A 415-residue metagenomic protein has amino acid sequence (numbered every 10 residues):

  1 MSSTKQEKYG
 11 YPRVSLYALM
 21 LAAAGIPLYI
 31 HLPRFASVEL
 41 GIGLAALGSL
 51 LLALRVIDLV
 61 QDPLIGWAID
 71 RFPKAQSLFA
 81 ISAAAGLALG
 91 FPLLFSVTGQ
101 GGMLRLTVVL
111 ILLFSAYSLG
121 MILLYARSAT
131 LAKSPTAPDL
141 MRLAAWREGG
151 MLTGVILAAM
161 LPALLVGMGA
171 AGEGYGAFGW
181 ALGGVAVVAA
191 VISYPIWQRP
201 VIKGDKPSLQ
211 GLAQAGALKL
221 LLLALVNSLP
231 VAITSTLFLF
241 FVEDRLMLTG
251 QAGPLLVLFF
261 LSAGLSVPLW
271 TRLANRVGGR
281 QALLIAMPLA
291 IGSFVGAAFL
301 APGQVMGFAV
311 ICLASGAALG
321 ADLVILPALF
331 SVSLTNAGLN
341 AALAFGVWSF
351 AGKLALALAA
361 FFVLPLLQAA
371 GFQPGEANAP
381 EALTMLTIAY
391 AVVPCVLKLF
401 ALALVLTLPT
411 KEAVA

Functional and structural regions predicted by a protein language model:
S2-A415: Membrane-embedded alpha-helical bundles of multi-pass transporters/translocases, especially carrier/permease families
